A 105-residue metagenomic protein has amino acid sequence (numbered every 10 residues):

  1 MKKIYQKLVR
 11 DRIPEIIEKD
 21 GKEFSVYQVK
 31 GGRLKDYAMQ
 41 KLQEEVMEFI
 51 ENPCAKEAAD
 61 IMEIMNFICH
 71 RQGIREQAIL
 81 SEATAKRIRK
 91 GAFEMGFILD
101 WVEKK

Functional and structural regions predicted by a protein language model:
M1-K105: Flexible "arm" and connector segments at domain edges
